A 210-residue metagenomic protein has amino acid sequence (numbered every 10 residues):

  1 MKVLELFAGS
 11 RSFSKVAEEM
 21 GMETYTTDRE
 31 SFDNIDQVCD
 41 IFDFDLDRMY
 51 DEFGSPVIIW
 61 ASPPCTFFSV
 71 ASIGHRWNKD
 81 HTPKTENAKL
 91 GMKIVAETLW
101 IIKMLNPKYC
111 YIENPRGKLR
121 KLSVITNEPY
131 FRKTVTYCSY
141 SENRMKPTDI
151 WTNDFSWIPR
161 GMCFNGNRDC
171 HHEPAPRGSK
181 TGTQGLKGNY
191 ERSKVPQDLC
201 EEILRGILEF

Functional and structural regions predicted by a protein language model:
K2-D47, W60, F68: SAM cofactor-binding core of SAM-dependent methyltransferases, primarily the Rossmann-like beta-alpha-beta module
L6, V38, F42-I58, C65-F210: Class I S-adenosyl-L-methionine
